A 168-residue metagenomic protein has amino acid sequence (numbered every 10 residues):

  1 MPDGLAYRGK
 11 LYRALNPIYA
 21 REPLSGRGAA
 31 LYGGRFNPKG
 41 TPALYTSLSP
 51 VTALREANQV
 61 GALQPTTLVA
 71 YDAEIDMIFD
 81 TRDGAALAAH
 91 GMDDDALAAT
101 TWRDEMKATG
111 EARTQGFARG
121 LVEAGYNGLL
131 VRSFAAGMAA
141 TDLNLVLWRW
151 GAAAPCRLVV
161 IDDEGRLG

Functional and structural regions predicted by a protein language model:
M1-L31, R35-P38, V60-G168: Active-site and NAD+-binding cores of ADP-ribose-processing enzymes
G34-A62: Extended catalytic/binding region for NAD+/ADP-ribose chemistry, centered on the ART fold
